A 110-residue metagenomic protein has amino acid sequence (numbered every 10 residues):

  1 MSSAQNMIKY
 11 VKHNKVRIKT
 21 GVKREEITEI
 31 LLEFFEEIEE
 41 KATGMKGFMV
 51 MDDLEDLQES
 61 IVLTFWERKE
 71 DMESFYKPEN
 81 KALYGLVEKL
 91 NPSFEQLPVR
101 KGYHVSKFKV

Functional and structural regions predicted by a protein language model:
M1-I8, V16-K19, M49-Q58, G85-V110: Glycine-rich beta-strand-turn "strand-cap" elements at beta-sheet edges
S3, K12, R24-I27: A broadly tuned "polar low-complexity/structure-edge" signature
A4, I30-L31, E40-K41, K46-G47 (+2 more regions): Mixed-charge, polar/low-complexity N-terminal
Y10-R17, G47-P78: Short, well-ordered beta-strand segments in beta-rich or mixed alpha/beta enzyme and ligand-binding folds
R17-I30: Short, surface-exposed ligand-recognition loops at beta-strand->loop->(often short) alpha-helix junctions that present
V22-R24, E70-M72, V110: Residue-level signal for secondary-structure boundary sites
E37-M45, F65-R100: An amphipathic, aromatic/His-enriched active-site/gating alpha helix that lines ligand/cofactor pockets
